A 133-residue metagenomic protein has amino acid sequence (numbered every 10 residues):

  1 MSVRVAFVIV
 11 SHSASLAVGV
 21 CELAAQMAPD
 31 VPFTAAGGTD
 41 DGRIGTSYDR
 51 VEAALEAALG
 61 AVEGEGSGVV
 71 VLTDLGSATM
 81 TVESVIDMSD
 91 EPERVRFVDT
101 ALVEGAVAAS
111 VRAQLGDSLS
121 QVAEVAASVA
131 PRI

Functional and structural regions predicted by a protein language model:
M1-I133: N-terminal loops that bind phosphate or other acidic moieties and the adjacent beta-alpha structural core
